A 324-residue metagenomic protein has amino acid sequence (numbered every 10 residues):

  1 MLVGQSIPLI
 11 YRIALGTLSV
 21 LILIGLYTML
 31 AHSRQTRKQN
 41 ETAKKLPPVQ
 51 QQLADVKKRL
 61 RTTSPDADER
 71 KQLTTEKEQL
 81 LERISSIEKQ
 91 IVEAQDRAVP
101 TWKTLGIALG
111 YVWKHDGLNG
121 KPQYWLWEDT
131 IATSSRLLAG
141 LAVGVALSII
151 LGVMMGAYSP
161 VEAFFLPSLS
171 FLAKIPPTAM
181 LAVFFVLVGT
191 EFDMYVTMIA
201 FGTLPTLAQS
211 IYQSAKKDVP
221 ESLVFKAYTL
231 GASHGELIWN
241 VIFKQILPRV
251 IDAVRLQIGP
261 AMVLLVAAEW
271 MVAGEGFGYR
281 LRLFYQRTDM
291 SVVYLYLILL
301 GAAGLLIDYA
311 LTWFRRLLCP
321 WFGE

Functional and structural regions predicted by a protein language model:
M1-S19, L60-T63, Y309-E324: Transmembrane alpha-helical segments of polytopic membrane transport and secretion proteins
L2-V3, Q35-A142: Periplasmic/extracellular loop-to-transmembrane helix junction in inner-membrane transport proteins
E128, A132-R136, V186-L207, V293-Y296: Loop-to-helix entry region at the N-terminal start of transmembrane alpha-helices in multi-pass membrane transporters
L137, L141-V153, A157, L207 (+7 more regions): Hydrophobic positions within alpha-helical transmembrane segments of bacterial inner-membrane proteins
I150-F185, Q209-Q213, K217, V224: Cytoplasmic-entry segments and transmembrane alpha-helices of multi-pass inner-membrane transporters
S168-I175, F184-L187, T197-I211, F243 (+3 more regions): Hydrophobic transmembrane alpha-helices
E191-Q257: Membrane-cytosol interface at the C-terminal ends of specific transmembrane alpha-helices in multi-pass membrane
F277-L317: Hydrophobic alpha-helical transmembrane segments of polytopic membrane proteins
